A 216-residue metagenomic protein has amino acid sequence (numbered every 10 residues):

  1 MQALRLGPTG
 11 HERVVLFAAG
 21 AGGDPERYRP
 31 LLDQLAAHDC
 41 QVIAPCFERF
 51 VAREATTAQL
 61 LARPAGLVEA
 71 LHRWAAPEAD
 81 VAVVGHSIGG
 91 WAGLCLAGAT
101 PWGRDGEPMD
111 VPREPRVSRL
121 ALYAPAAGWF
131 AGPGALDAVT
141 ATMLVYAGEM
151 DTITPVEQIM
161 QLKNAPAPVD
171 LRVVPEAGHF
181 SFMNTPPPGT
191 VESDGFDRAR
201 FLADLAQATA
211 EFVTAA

Functional and structural regions predicted by a protein language model:
Q2-H11: Short beta-strand-to-loop junctions in surface cap/lid or active-site-entrance loops
H11-E12, F17-R53, T152-P155: Short substrate-entry loop that stabilizes the transition state in hydrolases
R27, A55-E78, W91, C95: Alpha/beta-hydrolase active-site loop
V81, G85-G90, G148: Conserved alpha/beta-hydrolase "nucleophile elbow" surrounding the catalytic nucleophile
A92-L96, R104, A131: Hydrolases whose catalytic domains are alpha/beta-hydrolase-1, hotdog thioesterase, or metallo-beta-lactamase-like
V139, V145-A147: Short beta-strand/loop motif that positions the catalytic acidic residue of the alpha/beta-hydrolase fold
A141, T154-N164: Short alpha-helix in the alpha/beta-hydrolase fold that links the catalytic acid
P188-A216: Catalytic active-site module of serine/aspartate enzymes centered on a nucleophile-bearing elbow/loop
